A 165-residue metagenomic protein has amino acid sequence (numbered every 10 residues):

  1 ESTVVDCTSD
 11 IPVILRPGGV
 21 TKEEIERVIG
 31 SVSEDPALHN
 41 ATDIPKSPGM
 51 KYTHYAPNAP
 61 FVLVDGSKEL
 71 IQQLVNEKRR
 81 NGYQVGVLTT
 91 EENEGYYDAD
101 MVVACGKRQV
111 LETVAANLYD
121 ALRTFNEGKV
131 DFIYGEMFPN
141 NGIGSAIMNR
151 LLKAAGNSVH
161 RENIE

Functional and structural regions predicted by a protein language model:
E1-E165: Active-site-adjacent structural elements in enzyme catalytic cores
